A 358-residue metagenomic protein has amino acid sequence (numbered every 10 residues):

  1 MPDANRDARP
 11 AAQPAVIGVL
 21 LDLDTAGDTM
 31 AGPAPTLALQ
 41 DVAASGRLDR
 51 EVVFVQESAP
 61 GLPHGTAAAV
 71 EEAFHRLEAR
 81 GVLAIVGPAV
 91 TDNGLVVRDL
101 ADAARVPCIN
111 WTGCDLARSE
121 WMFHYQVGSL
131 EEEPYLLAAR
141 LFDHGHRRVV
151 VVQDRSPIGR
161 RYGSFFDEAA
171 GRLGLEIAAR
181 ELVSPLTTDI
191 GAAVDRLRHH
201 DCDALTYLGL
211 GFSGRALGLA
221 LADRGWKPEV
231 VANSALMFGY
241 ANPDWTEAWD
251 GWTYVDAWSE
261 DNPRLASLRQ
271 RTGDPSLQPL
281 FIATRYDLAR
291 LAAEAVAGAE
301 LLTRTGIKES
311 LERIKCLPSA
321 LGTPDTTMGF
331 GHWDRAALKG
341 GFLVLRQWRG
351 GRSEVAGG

Functional and structural regions predicted by a protein language model:
M1-G358: Extracytosolic ligand-binding ectodomains
